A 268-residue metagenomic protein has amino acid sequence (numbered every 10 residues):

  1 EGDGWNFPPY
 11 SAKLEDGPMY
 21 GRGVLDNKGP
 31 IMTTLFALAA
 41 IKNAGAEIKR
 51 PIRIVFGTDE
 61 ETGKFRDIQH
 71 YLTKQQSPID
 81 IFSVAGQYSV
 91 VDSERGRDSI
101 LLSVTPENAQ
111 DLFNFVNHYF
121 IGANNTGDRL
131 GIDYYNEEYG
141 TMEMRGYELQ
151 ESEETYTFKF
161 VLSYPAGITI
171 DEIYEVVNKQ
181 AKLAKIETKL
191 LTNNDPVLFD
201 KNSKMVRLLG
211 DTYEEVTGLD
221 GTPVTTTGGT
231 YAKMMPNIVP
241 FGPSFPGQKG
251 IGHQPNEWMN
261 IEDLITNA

Functional and structural regions predicted by a protein language model:
E1-M19, N43, I48: Acidic/His- and Gly-rich active-site-bordering loop/insert found across diverse amide/peptide-bond hydrolases
G23-L38: Active-site alpha-helical elements of protease catalytic centers
A40, F115-G122, V176-A184, K204 (+2 more regions): Generic non-transmembrane alpha-helical segments
I41-E61: Short helix-loop-beta-strand segments that form the rim/entrance of peptidase-like active sites
D59-E175: Midchain, well-structured core segments that form catalytic/ion-binding scaffolds
R145-Q150, K159-A166, E187-V206, T226-G229: A short beta-alpha structural unit
G210-Y213, T217-A268: Zn-dependent metallopeptidase/amidohydrolase metal-coordination segment
